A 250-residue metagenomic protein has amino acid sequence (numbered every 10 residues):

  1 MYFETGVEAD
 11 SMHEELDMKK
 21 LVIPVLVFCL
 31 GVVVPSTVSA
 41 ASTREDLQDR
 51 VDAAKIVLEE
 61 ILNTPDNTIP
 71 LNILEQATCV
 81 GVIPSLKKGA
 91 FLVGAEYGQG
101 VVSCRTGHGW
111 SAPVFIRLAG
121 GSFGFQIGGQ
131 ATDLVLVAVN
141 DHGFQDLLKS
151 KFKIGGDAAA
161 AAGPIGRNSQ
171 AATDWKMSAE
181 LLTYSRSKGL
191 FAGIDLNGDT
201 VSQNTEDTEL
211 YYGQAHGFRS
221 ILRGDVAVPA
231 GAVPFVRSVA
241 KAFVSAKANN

Functional and structural regions predicted by a protein language model:
M1-D17: Short, Lys/Arg-enriched N-terminal segments with co-localized hydrophobic residues within the first ~10-30 amino acids
E15-V25: Bacterial N-terminal signal peptides that target proteins for export
P24-V33: Bacterial N-terminal signal peptides
V34-A41: Sec/Tat signal peptide C-region and signal peptidase I cleavage site
A41-N250: Small-residue-enriched, tightly packed secondary-structure blocks
